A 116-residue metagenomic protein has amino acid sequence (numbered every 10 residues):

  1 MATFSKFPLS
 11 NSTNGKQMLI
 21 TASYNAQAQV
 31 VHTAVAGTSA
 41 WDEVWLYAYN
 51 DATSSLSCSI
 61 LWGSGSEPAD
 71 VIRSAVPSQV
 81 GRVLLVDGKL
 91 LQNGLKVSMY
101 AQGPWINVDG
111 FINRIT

Functional and structural regions predicted by a protein language model:
M1-S39, Y100-T116: C-terminal interaction-tip segments
T38-W45, L90-Q92: Short, solvent-exposed loop/turn segments enriched in Ser/Thr/Gly
S39-D42, T53-S57, N107: Short acidic/proline- and small/hydrophobic-mixed sequence motifs that coincide with surface turns and coil-to-beta
W45-Y47, S59, S98, D109: Beta-strand secondary-structure signal
Y49-T53, Q102: Short solvent-exposed strand-capping/beta-turn motif centered on an Asx-Ser/Thr pair
L56-S64: The feature marks short-to-medium sequence segments in extracytoplasmic or secretory-pathway proteins
G63-K96, Y100-Q102: Intrinsically disordered, low-complexity Pro/Gly/Ser/Thr-rich segments with frequent PxxP/GP/PP motifs and embedded
